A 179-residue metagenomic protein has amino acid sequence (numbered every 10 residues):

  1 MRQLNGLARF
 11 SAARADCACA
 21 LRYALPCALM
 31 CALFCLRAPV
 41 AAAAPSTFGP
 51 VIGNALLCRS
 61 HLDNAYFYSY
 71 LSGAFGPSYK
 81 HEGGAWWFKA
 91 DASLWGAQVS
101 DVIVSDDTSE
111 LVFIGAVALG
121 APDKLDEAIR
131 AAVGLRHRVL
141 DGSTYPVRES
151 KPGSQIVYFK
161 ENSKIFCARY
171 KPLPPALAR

Functional and structural regions predicted by a protein language model:
M1-L21: N-terminal secretory signal peptides that target proteins for export/translocation
A12-R14, R22, P26, G53 (+1 more regions): Disulfide-bonded cysteine motifs in exported proteins
A20-L36: Bacterial N-terminal signal peptides
R37-A43: Sec/Tat signal peptide C-region and signal peptidase I cleavage site
A44-S105: N-terminal secretory signal peptides
R59-A74, P122-H137, P172-R179: Surface-exposed flexible segments
A90-V147: Long, charged/polar, surface-exposed segments that mediate recognition or autoinhibition
A132-R179: A charged, solvent-exposed segment within the mature domains of Sec-exported extracytoplasmic proteins
